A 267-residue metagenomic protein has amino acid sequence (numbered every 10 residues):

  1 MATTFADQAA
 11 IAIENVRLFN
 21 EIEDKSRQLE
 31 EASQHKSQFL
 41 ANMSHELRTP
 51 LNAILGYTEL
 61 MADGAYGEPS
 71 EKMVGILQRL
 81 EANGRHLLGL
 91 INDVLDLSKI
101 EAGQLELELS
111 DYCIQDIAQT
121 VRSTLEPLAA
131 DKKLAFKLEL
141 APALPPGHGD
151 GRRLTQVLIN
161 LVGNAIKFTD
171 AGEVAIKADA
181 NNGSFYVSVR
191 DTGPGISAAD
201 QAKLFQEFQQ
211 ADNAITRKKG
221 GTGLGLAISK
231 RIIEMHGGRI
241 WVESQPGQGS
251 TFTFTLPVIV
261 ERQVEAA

Functional and structural regions predicted by a protein language model:
E23-Y66: Primarily the dimerization/phosphotransfer
A65, S98-L109: Helix-loop junction within the histidine kinase core
G67, Q119-D131: Short alpha-helical segment within the cytosolic histidine kinase core of two-component systems
V74, E108-C113, A130, A135-P145: Conserved catalytic submotifs in the C-terminal HATPase_c
A82-L88: Short alpha-helical segment of the dimerization/phosphotransfer core of two-component systems
G172, G237-G238: Conserved glycine-rich
A202-Q206: ATPase catalytic-site recognition across NTP-hydrolyzing enzymes
